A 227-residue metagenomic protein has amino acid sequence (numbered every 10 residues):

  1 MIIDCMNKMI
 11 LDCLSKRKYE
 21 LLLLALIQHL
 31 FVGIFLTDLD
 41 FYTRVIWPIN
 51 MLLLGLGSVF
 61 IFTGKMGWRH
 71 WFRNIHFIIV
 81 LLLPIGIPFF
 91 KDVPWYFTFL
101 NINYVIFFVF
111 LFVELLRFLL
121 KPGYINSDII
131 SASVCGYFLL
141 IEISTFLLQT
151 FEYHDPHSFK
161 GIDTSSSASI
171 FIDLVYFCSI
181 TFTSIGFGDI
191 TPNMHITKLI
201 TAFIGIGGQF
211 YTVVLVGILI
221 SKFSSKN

Functional and structural regions predicted by a protein language model:
M6-L23, W68-W71: N-terminal membrane topogenic signal
S15-L30, H76-L81: Alpha-helical transmembrane segments
F31-V45, F60-G67, F90-K91: Short, hydrophobic transmembrane alpha-helix segments
L36-V45, I49, S144-V175: Outer-pore turret/helix-boundary of cation channels
I49-F62, F110: Central hydrophobic cores of alpha-helical transmembrane segments in multi-pass inner-membrane proteins across all
W68-I79, F97-V105, I125-V134: Cytoplasmic-side transmembrane-helix entry/capping segments in multi-pass membrane proteins
F110-H157: Pore-domain transmembrane helices of cation channels
S169-N227: Pore domain of cation channels
